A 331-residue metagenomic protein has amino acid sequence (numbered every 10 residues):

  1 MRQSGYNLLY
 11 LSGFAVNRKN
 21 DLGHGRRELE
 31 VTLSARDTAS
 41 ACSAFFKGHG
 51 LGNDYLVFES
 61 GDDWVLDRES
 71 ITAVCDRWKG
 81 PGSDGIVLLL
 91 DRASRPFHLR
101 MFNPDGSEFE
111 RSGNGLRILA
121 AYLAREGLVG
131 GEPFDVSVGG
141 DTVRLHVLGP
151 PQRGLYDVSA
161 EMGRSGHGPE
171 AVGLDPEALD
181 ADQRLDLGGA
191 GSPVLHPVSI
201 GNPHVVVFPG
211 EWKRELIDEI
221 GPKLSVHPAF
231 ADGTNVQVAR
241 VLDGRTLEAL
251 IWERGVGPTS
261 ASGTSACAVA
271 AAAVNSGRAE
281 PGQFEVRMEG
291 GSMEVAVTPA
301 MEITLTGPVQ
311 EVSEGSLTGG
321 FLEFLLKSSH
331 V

Functional and structural regions predicted by a protein language model:
R2-G13, N17-K19, V158-A160: Short, intrinsically disordered or compositionally biased N-terminal tails of bacterial proteins
Y6, G13-V16, G25-G154, V205-V331: A glycine-rich beta-to-alpha transition motif near the start of alpha/beta enzyme domains, typified by
D157-V158, P169: Active-site neighborhoods of enzymes that stabilize oxyanions during catalysis
G163: Segments forming oxygen-rich coordination pockets for charged ligands
G166: Ligand-binding beta-strand-loop-alpha-helix segment within the catalytic cores of soluble metabolic enzymes
P169-L179, E314-G319: Extended Gly/Ser/Thr-rich low-complexity repeat segments, especially those forming or decorating extracellular
L174-R184, P222-P228: Short, conserved active-site entrance elements at the starts or edges of catalytic domains
A181-K213: Internal active-site segments that recognize and position negatively charged phosphoryl groups and nucleotide moieties
